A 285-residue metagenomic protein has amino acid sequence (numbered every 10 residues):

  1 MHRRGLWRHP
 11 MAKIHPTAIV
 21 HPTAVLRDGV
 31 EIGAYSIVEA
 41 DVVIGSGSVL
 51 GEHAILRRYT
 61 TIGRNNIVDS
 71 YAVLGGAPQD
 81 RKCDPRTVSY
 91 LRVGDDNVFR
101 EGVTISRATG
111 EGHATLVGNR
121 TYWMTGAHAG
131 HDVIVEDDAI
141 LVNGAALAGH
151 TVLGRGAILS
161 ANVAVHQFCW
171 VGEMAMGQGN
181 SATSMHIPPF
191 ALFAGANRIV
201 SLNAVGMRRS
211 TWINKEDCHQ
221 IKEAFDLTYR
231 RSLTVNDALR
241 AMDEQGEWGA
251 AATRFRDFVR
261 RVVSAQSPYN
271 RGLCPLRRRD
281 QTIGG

Functional and structural regions predicted by a protein language model:
M1-T17, P22-T23, N65, Y71 (+5 more regions): Terminal amphipathic alpha-helical/low-complexity segments used for targeting or macromolecular assembly
A12-A194, R198: Structural signal for interior beta-strand "rungs" in well-ordered beta-sheet cores of soluble enzyme domains
